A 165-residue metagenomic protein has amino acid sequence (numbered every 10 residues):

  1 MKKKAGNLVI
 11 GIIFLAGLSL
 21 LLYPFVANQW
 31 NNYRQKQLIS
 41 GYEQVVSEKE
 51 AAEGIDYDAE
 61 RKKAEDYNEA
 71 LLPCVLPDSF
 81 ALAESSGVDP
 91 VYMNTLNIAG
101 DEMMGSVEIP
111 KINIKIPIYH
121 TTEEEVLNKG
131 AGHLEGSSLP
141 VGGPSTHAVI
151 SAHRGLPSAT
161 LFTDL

Functional and structural regions predicted by a protein language model:
K3-K4, I10-L165: Solvent-exposed, non-transmembrane regions of membrane-associated and secreted proteins
